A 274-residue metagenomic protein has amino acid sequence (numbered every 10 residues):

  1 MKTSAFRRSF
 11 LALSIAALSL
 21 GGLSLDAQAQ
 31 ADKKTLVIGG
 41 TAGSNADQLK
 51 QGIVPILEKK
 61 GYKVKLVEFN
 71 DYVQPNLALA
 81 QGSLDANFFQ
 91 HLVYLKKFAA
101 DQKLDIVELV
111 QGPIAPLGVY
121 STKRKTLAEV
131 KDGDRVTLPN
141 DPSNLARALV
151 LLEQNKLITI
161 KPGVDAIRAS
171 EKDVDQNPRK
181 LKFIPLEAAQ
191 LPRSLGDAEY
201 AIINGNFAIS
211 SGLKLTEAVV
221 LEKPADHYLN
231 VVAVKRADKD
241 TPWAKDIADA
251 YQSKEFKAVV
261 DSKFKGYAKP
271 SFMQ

Functional and structural regions predicted by a protein language model:
D26-V37, L57-E58, K63, L127-G133: Immediate post-signal peptide segment of exported/extracytoplasmic ligand-binding proteins
K34-I53, N70-Q74, F272: Extracytoplasmic "Venus flytrap"
L66-L77, V164-R193: Short helix-initiation/N-cap motifs at beta->coil->alpha
E68-Y72, G82, N87-K96, P113 (+3 more regions): Beta->alpha turn/N-cap motifs
Y72-K103, G118-V119, K125, A148 (+1 more regions): Pocket-flanking alpha-helical
K97-L109, R124, D197, I202 (+1 more regions): Ligand-binding "clamshell"
L109-T159, K257: A conserved helix-loop-strand patch within extracytoplasmic ligand-binding domains of the periplasmic binding
P116-L127, L229-W243: A bilobed periplasmic-binding-protein/Venus flytrap-type ligand-binding module shared by bacterial periplasmic
